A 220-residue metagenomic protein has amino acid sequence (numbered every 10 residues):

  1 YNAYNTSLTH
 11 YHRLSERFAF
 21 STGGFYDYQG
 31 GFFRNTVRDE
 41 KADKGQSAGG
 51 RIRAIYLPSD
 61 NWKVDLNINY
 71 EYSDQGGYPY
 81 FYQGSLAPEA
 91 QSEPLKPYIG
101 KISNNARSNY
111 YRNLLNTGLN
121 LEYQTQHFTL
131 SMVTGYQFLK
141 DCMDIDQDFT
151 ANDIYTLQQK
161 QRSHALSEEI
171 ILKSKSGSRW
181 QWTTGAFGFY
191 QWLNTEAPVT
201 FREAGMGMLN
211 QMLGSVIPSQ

Functional and structural regions predicted by a protein language model:
Y1, L14-S15, Y26, Y123-H127 (+1 more regions): A generic beta-sheet turn/junction motif
Y1-N5, Y190: Short, charged, low-hydrophobicity "junction" segments
Y4-N5, T9-A106, L139-I154, K160: Periplasmic-side early beta-strands and strand-to-turn transitions of outer-membrane beta-barrels
N109: Active-site loops and adjacent core secondary-structure elements that bind or stabilize anionic groups
R112-D141, L157-Q220: Face-selective signature of the C-terminal outer-membrane beta-barrel domain
